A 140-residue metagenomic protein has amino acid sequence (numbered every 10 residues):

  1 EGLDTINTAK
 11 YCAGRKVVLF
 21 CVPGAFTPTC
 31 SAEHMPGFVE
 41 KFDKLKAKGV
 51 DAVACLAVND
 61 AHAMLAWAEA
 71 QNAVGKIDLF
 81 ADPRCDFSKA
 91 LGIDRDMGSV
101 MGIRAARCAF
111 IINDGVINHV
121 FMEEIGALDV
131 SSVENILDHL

Functional and structural regions predicted by a protein language model:
E1-L140: Chalcogenol-based redox active-site neighborhoods
